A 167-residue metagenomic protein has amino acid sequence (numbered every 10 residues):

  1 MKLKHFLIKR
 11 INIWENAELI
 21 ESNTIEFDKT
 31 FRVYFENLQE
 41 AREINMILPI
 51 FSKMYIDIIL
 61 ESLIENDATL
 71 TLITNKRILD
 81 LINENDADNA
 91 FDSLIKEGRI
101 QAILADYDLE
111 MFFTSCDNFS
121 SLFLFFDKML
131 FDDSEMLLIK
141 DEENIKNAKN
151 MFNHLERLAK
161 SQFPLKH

Functional and structural regions predicted by a protein language model:
M1-I11, Y55-H167: PLD/PLD-like phosphodiesterase catalytic module centered on the HKD motif
M1-L72: PLD-like (HKD) phosphodiesterase/transphosphatidyltransferase domain
